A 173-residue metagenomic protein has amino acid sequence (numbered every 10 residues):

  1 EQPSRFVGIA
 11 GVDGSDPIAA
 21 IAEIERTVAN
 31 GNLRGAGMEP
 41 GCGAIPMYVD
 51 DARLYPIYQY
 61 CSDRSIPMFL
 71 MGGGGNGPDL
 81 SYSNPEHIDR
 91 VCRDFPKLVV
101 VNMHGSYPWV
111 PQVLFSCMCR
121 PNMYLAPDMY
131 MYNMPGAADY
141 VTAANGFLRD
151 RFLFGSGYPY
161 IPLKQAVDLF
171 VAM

Functional and structural regions predicted by a protein language model:
E1-Q2: Alpha-helical scaffold segments that flank or form the walls of functional sites
F6-I18, A44-V49: Active-site mouth loops of central-metabolism enzymes
V7-I9, A19, R26, Y60 (+1 more regions): Residues within well-formed alpha-helices
G11-G14, H104, G157: Conserved residues at beta->alpha junctions
S15, P108-W109, I161-P162: Short alpha-helical
D16-V28, V110: Short, acidic/polar
A22-R26, F147-L153, I161-M173: Mid-to-C-terminal alpha-helical segments outside catalytic/metal-binding sites
G31-G35, P40, P46-F154: Catalytic pocket-lining loop regions of alpha/beta-barrel enzymes, especially the amidohydrolase/enolase/GH5 lineages
